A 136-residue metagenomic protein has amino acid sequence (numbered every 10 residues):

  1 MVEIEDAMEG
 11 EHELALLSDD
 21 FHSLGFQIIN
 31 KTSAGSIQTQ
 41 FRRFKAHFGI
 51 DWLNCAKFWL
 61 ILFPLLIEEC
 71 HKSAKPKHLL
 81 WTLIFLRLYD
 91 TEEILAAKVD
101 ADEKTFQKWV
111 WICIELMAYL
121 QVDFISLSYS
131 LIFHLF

Functional and structural regions predicted by a protein language model:
M1-C70: Charged, often Cys/His-bearing segments associated with DNA-binding zinc-finger transcription factors
M8, Q107-F136: Active-site- or DNA-interface-adjacent structural scaffold in DNA-acting proteins
F58, W81, L95, F136: Short, conserved catalytic/metal-binding motifs centered on acidic residues
L62-L66, Y89, M117: Short amphipathic alpha-helical segments enriched in hydrophobics
A74-Y89: Short, amphipathic alpha-helical "recognition" segments used to contact nucleic acids or chromatin
R87-A97: Short, charged amphipathic recognition helices of the HTH superfamily and cognate SANT/SANTA-like modules
K98-W109: Short, basic interhelical loop/turn and adjoining N-cap of the next helix at nucleic-acid- or acidic-partner-contacting
